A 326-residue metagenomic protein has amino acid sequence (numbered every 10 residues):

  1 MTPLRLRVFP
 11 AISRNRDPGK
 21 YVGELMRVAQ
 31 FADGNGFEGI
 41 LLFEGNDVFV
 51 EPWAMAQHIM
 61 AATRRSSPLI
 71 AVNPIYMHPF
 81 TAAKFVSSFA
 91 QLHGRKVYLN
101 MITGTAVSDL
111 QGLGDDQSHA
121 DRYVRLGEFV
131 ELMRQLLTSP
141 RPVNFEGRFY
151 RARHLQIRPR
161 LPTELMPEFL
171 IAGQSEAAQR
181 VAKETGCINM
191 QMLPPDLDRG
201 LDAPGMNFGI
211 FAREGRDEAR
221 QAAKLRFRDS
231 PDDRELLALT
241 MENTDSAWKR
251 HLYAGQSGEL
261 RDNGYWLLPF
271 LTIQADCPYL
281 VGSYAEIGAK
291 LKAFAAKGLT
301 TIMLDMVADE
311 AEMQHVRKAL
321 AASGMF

Functional and structural regions predicted by a protein language model:
M1-T63, S67, P167: N-terminal beta1-alpha1-beta2 module of alpha/beta enzyme domains
T2, R14-D17, A83-I188, D196-G200: Internal, glycine-rich beta/alpha segment that forms the wall or movable "lid" of small-molecule/cofactor binding
L4-A11, I40-L42, S66-V72, V97-M101 (+4 more regions): Hydrophobic faces of well-ordered beta-strands that scaffold small-molecule active sites in alpha/beta enzyme cores
L6-G23, A71-P79, L165-G173, I210-R213 (+1 more regions): Active-site mouth loops of central-metabolism enzymes
P18-A32, A82, G173-V181, S283-A293: Short, acidic/polar
Q30-G34, A56-R65, V86-V97, A182-E184 (+2 more regions): Acidic (Asp/Glu)-rich catalytic clusters
V50-N73, R125, F129, K318-F326: Alpha-helix-loop-beta-strand connector modules within alpha/beta enzyme cores
L113, H119-P159, P195-A293: An alpha-helical appendage that flanks or caps ligand/catalytic pockets
